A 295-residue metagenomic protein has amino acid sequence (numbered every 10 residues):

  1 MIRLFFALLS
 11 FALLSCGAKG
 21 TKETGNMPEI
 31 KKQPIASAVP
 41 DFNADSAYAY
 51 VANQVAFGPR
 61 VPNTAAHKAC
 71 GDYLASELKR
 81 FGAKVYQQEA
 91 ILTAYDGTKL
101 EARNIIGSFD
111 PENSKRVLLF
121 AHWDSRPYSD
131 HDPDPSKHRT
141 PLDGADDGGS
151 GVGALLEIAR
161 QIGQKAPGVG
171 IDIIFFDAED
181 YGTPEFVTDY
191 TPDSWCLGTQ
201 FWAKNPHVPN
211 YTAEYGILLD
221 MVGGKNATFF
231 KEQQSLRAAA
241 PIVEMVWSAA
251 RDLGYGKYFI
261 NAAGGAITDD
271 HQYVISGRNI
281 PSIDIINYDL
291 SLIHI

Functional and structural regions predicted by a protein language model:
L14-S15: C-terminal motif of bacterial Sec signal peptides marking the signal peptidase cleavage site
K22-A49: Post-signal peptide N-terminal segment of mature Sec-exported envelope proteins
G25, G254-D269: Short catalytic/ligand-gating loop segments at beta-alpha or beta-beta junctions within enzyme catalytic domains
Q33-I35, Y48-R60, N226-A227: Acidic/histidine-rich, surface-exposed loop or edge segments in extracytoplasmic proteins
A52, P59-E112: A non-catalytic alpha/beta surface segment that caps or lines the substrate-entry region of metallo-dependent hydrolase
R60-P62, I91-A94, P111-N113, W123-P127 (+4 more regions): Solvent-exposed loop/turn segments at secondary-structure junctions within structured extracellular/periplasmic domains
R139-P241: Acidic/histidine-rich catalytic neighborhood of metal-dependent amide-processing enzymes
I293-I295: Conserved small/polar residues in nucleotide/adenosyl-binding loops
